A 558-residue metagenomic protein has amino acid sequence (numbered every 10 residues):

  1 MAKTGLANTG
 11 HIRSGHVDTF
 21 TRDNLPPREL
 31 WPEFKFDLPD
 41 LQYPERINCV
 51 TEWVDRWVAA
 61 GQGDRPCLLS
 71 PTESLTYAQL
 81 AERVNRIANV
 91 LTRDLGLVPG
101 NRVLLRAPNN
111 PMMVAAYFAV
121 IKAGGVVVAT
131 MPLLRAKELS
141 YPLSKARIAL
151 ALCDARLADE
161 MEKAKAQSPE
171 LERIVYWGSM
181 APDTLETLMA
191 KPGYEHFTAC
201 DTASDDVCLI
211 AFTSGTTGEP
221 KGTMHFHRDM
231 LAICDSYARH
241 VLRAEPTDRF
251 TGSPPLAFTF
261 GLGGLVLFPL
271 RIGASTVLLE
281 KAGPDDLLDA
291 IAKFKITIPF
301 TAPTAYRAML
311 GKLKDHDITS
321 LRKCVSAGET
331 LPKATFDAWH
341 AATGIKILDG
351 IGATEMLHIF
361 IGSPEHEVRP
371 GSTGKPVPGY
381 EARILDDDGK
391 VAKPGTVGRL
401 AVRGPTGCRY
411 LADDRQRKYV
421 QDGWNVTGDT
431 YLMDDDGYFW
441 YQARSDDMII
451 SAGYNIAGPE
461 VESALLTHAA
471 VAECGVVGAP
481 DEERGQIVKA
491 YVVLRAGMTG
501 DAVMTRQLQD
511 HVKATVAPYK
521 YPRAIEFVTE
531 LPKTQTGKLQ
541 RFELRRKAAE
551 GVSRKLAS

Functional and structural regions predicted by a protein language model:
A2-D18, R93, K122-L188, K295 (+1 more regions): Structural core segment of the AMP-binding/adenylate-forming
E73-L75, V90-K137, N455: Conserved AMP-binding/adenylate-forming
T76-A78, C208-A232: Conserved AMP-binding A3 loop
L134, A151-C153, P299, V402-G404 (+5 more regions): AMP-binding/adenylate-forming catalytic core of the ANL superfamily
Y176, A181, P192-F212, E219 (+1 more regions): Conserved pre-ATP/AMP-binding loop-to-beta segment of ANL
L231-R249, L256-I298, K312: Conserved AMP-binding/adenylation subdomain of ANL enzymes
R271, I296-T301, L310-R369, E381: Gly/Ser/Thr-rich phosphate-binding loop
K375-G379, K390-D422, Y454-I456: Conserved ATP/PPi-binding loop(s) of AMP-dependent carboxylate-activating enzymes
